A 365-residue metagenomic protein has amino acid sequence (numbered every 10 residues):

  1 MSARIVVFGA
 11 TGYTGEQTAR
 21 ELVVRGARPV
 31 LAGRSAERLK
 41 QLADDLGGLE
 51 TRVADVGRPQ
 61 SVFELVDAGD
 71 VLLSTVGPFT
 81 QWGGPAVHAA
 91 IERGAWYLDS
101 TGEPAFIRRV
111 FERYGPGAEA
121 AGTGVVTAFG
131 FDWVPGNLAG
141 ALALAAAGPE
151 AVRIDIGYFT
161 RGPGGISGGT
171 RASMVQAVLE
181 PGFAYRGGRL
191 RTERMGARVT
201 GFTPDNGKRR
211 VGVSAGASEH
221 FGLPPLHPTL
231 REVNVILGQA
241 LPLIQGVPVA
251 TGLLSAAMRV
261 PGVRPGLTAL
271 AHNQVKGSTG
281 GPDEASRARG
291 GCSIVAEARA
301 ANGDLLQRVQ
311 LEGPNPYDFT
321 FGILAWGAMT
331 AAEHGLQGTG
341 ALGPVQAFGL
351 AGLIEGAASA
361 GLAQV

Functional and structural regions predicted by a protein language model:
I5-R25: N-terminal Rossmann NAD(P)H-binding glycine-rich loop of SDR-like oxidoreductase domains
V6, V30-L31: Conserved beta-strand positions in the Rossmann-like core of class I SAM-dependent methyltransferases
A32, T75, S100: The conserved SAM/SAH-binding core of class I Rossmann-like methyltransferase domains, concentrating on the hydrophobic
A32-A36, D55-V56: N-terminal Rossmann-fold cofactor-binding loop
Q41-L49, Y114: Short, conserved SAM-binding/catalytic segment of Class I S-adenosyl-L-methionine-dependent methyltransferases
V53-V71, T75-W82: Conserved Rossmann-fold cofactor-binding substructure of NAD(P)-dependent oxidoreductases
F79-F183, G222: Glycine-/Pro-rich loop/turn segments that contact NAD(P) or position catalytic residues in Rossmann-like domains
A145-V365: C-terminal catalytic/substrate-binding lobe primarily of soluble NAD(P)-dependent oxidoreductases
